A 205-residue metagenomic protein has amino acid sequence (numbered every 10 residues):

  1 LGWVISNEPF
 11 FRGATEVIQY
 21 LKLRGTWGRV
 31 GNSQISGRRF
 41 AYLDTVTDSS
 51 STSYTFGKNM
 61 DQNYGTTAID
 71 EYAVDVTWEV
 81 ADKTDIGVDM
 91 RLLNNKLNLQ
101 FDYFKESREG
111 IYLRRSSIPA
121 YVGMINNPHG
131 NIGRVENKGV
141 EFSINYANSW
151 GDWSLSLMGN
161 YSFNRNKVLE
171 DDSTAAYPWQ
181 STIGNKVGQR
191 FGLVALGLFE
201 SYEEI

Functional and structural regions predicted by a protein language model:
L1-W3, L21-L23, Y72, D82-V88 (+1 more regions): Hydrophobic, lipid-facing positions within transmembrane beta-strands of outer-membrane proteins
G2-V4, T77, G87-R91, D102 (+2 more regions): Transmembrane beta-barrel domains of outer membrane proteins
V4-I18, K167, E200: Membrane-interface anchoring segments and C-terminal beta-barrel signals
I5, W27-G31, Y103-E109, Y146-N148 (+1 more regions): Transmembrane beta-strands of outer-membrane beta-barrel pores
R12-E79, N98, D102-V135, D172 (+3 more regions): Solvent-exposed loop/turn elements at secondary-structure boundaries
V17-L21, N95-L97, G151-L157: Outer-envelope beta-barrel architecture signal
R38-V46, S51, S149-I205: Conserved small-residue
A81-D85, K96-N98, N127, G139 (+1 more regions): Active-site lining segments that contact anionic ligands and/or coordinate catalytic metals
